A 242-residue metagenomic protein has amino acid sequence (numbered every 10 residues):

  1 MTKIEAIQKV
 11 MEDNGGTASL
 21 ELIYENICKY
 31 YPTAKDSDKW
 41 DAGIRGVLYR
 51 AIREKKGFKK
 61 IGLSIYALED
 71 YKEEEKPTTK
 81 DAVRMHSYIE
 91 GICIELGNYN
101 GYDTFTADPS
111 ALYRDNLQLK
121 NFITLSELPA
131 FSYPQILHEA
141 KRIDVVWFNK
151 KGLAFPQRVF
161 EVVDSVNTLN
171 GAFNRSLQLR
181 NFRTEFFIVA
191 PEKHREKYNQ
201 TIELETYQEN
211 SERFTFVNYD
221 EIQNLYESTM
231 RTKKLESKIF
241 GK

Functional and structural regions predicted by a protein language model:
M1-E21, N26, Y30: Positively charged, polyanion-binding regions of nucleic-acid-associated proteins
T2-K3, C28-P77: Charged low-complexity interaction tracts in eukaryotic proteins
E75-A82, R158-E161: Surface-exposed cleft-lining segments at the edges of enzyme active sites
T78-N100: Gly/Pro/Ser/Thr-rich low-complexity, intrinsically disordered segments predominantly at protein N-termini
T79-A82, N98, T106-A154, T168 (+1 more regions): Active-site metal-binding core of divalent-cation-utilizing nuclease and nuclease-like domains
Q118, F122, S126-P129, E192-K242: Domain-level recognition of nuclease-like catalytic cores that cleave nucleotide substrates
S132-I143, K151-N218: Catalytic cores of nucleic-acid endonucleases
